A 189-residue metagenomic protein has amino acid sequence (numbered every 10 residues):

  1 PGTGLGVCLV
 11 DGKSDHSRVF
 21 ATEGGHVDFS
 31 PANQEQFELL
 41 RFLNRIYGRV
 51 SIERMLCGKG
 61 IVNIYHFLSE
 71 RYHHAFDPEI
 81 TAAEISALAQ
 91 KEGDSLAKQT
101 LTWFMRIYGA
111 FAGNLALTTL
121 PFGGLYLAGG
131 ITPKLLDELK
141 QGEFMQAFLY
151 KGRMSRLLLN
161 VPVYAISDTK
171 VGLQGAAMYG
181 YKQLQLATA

Functional and structural regions predicted by a protein language model:
P1-G4, I131-P133: Short glycine-rich anion-binding loops that position phosphate/pyrophosphate groups of nucleotides and phosphorylated
G4-D11: Short beta-strand scaffold segments in enzyme catalytic cores
L9, Q34, E38-A189: ATP-binding/phosphotransfer module of carbohydrate and carboxylate kinases, centering on a glycine-rich
S14-H26: A short alpha->loop->secondary-structure connector
E23-E35: An acidic intrinsically disordered interaction segment
